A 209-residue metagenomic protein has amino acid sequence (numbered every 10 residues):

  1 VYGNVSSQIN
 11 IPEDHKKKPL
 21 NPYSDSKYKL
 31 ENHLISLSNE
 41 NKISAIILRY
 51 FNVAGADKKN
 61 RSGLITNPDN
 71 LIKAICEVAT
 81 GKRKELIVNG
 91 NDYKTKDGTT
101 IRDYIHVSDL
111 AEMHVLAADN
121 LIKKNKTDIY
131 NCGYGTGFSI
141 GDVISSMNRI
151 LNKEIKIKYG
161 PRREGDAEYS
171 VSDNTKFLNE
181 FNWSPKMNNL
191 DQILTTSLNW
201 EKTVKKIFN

Functional and structural regions predicted by a protein language model:
V1-Y2, S6-N52, N60-N70: Catalytic helix-loop patch of NAD(P)-dependent Rossmann-fold dehydrogenases
V1-Y2, V53-G55, L110, G135: Conserved sequence/active-site signature of Rossmann-fold short-chain dehydrogenase/reductase
Y2-G3, Q8, D57, K82 (+2 more regions): A short secondary-structure junction motif
G3-V5, G55-K58, I140, D166-E168: A short beta-to-alpha transition loop/helix N-cap that caps and shapes the active-site region
I11-D14, A54-A56, K124, N152-I155: A short alpha-helix capping/helix-coil boundary motif
A56-S62, K96-G98: A short acidic, helix-capping loop that chelates divalent metal ions and anchors anionic groups
A74-N209: C-terminal substrate-binding subdomain of Rossmann-fold SDR/epimerase-dehydratase oxidoreductases
